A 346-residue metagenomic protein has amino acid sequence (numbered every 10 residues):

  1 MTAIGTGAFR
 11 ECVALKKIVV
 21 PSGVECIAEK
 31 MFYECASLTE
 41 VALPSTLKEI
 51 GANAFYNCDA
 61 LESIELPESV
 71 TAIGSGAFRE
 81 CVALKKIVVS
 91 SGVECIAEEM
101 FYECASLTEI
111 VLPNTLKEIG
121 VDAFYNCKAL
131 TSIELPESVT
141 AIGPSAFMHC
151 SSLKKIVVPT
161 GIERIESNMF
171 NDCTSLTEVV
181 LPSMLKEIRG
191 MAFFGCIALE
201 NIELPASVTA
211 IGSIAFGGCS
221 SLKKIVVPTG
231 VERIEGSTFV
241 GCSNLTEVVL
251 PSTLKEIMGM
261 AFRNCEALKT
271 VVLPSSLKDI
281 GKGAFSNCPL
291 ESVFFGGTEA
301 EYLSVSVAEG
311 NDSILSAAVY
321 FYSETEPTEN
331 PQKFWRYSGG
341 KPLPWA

Functional and structural regions predicted by a protein language model:
M1-A3, C12-C26, A36-E49, D59-A72 (+12 more regions): Structural signature of tandem-repeat unit edges
E29, E98, E187-R189, I214 (+3 more regions): Short, low-complexity intrinsically disordered segments
S306-G310: A structural signal for leucine-rich repeat
P327-R336, G340-L343: Surface-exposed intrinsically disordered loops and tails
